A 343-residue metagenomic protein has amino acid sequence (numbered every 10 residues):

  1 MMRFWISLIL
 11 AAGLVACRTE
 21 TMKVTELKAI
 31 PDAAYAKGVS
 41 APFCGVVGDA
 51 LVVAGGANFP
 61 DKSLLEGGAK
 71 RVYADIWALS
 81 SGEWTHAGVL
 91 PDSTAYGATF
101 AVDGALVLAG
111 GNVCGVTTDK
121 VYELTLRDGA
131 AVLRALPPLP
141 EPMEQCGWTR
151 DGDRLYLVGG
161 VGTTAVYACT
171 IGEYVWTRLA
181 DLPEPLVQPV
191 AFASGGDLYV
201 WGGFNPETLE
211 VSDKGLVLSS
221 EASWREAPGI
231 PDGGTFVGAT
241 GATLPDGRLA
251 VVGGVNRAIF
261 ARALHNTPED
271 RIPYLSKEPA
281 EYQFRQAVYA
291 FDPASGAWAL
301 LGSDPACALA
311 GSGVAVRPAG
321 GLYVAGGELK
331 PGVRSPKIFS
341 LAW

Functional and structural regions predicted by a protein language model:
M2-L8: Sec-dependent signal peptide recognition, specifically the positively charged N-region followed immediately by
V15-A16: C-terminal motif of bacterial Sec signal peptides marking the signal peptidase cleavage site
E20-W343: Kelch-like beta-propeller repeat domains
